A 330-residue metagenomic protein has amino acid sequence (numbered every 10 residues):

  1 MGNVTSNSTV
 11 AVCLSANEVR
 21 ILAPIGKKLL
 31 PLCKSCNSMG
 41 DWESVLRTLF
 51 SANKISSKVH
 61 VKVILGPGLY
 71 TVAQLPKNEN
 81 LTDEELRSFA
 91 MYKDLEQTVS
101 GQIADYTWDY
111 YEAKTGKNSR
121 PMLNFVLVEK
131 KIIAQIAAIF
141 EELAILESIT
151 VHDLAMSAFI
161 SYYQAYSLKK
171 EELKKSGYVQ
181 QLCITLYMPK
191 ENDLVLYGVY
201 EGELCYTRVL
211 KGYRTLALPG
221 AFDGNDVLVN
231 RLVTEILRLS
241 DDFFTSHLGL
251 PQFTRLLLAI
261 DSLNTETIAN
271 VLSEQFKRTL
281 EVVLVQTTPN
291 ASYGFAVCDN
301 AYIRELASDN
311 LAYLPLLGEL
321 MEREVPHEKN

Functional and structural regions predicted by a protein language model:
G2-N3, N7-N37, N118-L239: Small-residue (GG/TT-enriched) beta-loop-alpha framework at ligand/catalytic clefts
N37-P67: Glycine/small-residue-rich interface belts in oligomeric ring/scaffold proteins and their assembly partners
S56-G68, E147-T150, G249-S262: Short glycine-rich phosphate-binding loop at a beta-alpha junction
G68-E171, Q286-N290, F295-D299: Active-site neighborhood for divalent-cation/phosphate handling
V72-K77, Y197, T265-V271: A short acidic (Asp/Glu
F159-Y163, L284-N330: Glycine-rich phosphate-binding/hydrolytic loop that grips phosphoryl groups
R231-Q252, I268: Phosphate/ATP-binding catalytic cores across multiple sugar-kinase/actin-like superfamilies, primarily ASKHA
Q252-K277, P289: Glycine-rich phosphate-binding loops at beta-strand->alpha-helix junctions
